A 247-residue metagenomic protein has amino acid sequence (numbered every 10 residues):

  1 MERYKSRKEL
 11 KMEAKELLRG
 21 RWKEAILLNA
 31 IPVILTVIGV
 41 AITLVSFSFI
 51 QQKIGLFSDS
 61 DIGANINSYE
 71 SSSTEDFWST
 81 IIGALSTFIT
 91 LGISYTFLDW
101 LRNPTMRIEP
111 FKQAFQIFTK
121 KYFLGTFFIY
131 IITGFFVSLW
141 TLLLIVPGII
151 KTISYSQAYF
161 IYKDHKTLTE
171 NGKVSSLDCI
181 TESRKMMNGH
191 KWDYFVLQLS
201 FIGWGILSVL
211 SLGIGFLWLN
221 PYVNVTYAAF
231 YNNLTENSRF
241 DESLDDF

Functional and structural regions predicted by a protein language model:
M1-F247: Hydrophobic alpha-helical membrane segments
